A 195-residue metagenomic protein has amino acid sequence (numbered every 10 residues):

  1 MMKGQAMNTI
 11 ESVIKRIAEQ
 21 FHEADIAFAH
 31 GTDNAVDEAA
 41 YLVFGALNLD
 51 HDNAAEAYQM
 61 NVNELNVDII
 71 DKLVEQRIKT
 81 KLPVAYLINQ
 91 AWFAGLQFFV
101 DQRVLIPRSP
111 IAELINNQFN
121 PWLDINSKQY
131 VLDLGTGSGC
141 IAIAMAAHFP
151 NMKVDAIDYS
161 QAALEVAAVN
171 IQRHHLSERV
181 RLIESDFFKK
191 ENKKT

Functional and structural regions predicted by a protein language model:
K3-F93: N-terminal auxiliary segments of SAM/dcSAM-dependent transferases
A24-F28, Q118-N126, H175, N192: Alpha-helix termini
Y58, D68-F149, V154-V169, E184 (+1 more regions): SAM-dependent Rossmann-like transferase core, predominantly class I methyltransferases with a strong bias toward
H175-F187: Conserved SAM-binding strand-loop segment of SAM-dependent methyltransferases
K189-T195: A short acidic, Gly/Pro-enriched loop at the edge of an enzyme's catalytic core that lines a small-molecule cofactor
